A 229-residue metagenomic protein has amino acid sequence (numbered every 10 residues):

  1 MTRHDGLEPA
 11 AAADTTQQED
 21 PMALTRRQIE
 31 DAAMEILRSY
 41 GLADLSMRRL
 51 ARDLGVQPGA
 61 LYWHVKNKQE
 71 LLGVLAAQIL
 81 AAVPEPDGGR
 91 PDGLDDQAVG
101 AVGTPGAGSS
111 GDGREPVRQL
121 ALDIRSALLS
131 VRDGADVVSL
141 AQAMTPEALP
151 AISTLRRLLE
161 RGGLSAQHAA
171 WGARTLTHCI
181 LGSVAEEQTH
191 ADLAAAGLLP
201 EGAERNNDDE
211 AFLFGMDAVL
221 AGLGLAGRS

Functional and structural regions predicted by a protein language model:
M1-L24, E35, G88-G108, G202 (+1 more regions): N-terminal intrinsically disordered/low-complexity leader segments
M1-T16, T189-S229: C-terminal peripheral helix-coil segments that are non-catalytic and often amphipathic
Q28, A32, I36-E70, V74: Helix-turn-helix
V65, L75-A76, A173, I180: DNA major-groove recognition helix of helix-turn-helix
A77-A82: Short, basic, alpha-helical segments at the C-terminal edge of helix-turn-helix-like DNA-binding modules
P84-E147, A173-L176: Hydrophobic alpha-helical connector segments
Q97, D136, L149-G197, L223-S229: Hydrophobic alpha-helical bundle segments that form small-molecule/ligand-binding pockets
